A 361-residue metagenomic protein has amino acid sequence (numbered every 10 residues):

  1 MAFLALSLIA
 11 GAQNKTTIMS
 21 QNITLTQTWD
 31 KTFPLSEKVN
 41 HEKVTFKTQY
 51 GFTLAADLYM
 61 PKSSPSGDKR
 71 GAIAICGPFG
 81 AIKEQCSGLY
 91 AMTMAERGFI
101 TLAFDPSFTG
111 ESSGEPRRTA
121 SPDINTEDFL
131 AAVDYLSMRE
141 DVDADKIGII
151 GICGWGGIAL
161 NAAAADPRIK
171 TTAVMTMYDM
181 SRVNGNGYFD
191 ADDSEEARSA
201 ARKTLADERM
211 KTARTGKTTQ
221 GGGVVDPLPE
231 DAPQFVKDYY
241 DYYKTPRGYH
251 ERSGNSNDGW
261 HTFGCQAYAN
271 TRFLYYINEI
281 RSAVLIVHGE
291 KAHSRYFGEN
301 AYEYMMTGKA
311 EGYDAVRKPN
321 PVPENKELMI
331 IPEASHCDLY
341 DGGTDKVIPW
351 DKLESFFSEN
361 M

Functional and structural regions predicted by a protein language model:
Q21-D68: N-terminal cap/lid segment of alpha/beta-hydrolase-fold proteins
G80-M92, P106: The serine-hydrolase catalytic nucleophile loop
T93-S113: Conserved alpha/beta-hydrolase
T119-E140: Alpha/beta-hydrolase active-site loop
D141-C153: Alpha/beta-hydrolase fold nucleophile elbow
L160-T245: Alpha/beta-hydrolase-fold enzymes
I280, I286-H288: Short beta-strand/loop motif that positions the catalytic acidic residue of the alpha/beta-hydrolase fold
A334-K346: Catalytic histidine-centered segment of alpha/beta-hydrolase-like enzymes
